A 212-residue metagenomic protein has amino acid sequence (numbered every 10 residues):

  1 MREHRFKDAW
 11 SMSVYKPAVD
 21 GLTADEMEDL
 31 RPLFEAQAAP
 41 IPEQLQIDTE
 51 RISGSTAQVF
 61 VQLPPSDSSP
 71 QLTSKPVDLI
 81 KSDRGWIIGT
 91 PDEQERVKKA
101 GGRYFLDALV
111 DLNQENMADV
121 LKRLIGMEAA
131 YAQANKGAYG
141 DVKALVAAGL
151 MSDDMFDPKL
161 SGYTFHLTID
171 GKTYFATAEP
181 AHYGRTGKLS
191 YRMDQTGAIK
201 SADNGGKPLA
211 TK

Functional and structural regions predicted by a protein language model:
M1, R5-S13, P17-V19, L30 (+3 more regions): Compositionally biased, intrinsically disordered low-complexity regions enriched in charged/polar residues
M1-M12, A18-V19, E95-A148: Conserved hydrophobic/amphipathic alpha-helical signal-anchor segments
S11-D20, A24-E28, P32-E35, A39-P42 (+7 more regions): Extracellular/periplasmic head regions of type IV pilus-like filament subunits
E43-Q46, S55-V59, T73-V77, R84 (+3 more regions): Envelope-exposed proteins and targeting segments
Q44-T49, T90: Extracellular/lumenal ectodomain signal focusing on beta-strand-rich modules and carbohydrate-recognition contexts
V61-D67, G89-K98, E179-Y183, A202-P208: Secondary-structure transition/turn motif
Q71-L106, A198-D203: Short beta-strand edge/turn micro-motifs at domain boundaries
